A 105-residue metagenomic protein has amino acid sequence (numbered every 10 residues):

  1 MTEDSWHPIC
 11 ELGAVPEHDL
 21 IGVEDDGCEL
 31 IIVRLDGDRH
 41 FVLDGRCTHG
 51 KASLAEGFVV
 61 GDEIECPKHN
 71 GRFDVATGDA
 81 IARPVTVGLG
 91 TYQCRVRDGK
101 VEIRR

Functional and structural regions predicted by a protein language model:
M1-G61, V75, D79, V87-R105: N-terminal pre-ligand scaffold of iron-sulfur
C47, C66-H69: Short cysteine clusters
R72: Short Gly/Pro-enriched loop/turn and capping motifs at secondary-structure junctions
R83: Short glycine/proline-centered loop/turn elements that form peptide/ligand docking sites
